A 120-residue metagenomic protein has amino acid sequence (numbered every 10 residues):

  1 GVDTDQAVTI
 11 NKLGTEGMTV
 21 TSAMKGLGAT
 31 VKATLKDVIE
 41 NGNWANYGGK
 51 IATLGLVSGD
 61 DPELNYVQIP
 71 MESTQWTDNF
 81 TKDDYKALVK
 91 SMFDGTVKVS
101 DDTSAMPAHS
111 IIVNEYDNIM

Functional and structural regions predicted by a protein language model:
G1-M120: A residue-level marker of the well-folded mature domains of exported/periplasmic proteins
